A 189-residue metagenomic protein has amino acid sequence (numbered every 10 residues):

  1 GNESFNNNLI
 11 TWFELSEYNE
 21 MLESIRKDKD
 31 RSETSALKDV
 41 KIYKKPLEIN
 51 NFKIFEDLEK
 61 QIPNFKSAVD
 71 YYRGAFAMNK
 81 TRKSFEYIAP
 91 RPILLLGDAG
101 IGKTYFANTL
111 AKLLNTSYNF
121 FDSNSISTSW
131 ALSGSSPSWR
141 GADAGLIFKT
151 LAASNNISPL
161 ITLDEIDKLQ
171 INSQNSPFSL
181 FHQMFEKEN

Functional and structural regions predicted by a protein language model:
G1-K53: Extended, charged/polar low-complexity intrinsically disordered regions
I49-L96: Pre-Walker A (pre-P-loop) alpha-helix and adjacent loop at the N terminus of AAA/AAA+ ATPase modules, a conserved
Y71, T109-L110, A131, S176-M184: Alpha-helical scaffold elements adjacent to nucleotide-binding pockets in ATP/GTP-utilizing enzyme cores
G74-F85, T116, F120, S138 (+2 more regions): Conserved helix-loop functional segments at active or binding sites
F85-S123, A152: Walker A/P-loop
T116-S138, L180: Conserved P-loop NTPase mechanochemical-coupling segment
S138-T162: Conserved alpha-helical scaffold flanking the Walker A/P-loop in AAA+ ATPase domains
L163-N189: Conserved catalytic/switch belt of AAA+ P-loop NTPases
